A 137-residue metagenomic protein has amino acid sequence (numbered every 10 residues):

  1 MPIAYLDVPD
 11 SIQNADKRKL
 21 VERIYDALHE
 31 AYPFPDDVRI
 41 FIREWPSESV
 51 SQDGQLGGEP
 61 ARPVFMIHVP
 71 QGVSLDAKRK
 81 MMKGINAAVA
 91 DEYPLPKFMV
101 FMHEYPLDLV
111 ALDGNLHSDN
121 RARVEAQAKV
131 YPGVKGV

Functional and structural regions predicted by a protein language model:
P2-V137: A domain-level signal for the structural core that forms small-molecule/cofactor-binding pockets and catalytic centers
